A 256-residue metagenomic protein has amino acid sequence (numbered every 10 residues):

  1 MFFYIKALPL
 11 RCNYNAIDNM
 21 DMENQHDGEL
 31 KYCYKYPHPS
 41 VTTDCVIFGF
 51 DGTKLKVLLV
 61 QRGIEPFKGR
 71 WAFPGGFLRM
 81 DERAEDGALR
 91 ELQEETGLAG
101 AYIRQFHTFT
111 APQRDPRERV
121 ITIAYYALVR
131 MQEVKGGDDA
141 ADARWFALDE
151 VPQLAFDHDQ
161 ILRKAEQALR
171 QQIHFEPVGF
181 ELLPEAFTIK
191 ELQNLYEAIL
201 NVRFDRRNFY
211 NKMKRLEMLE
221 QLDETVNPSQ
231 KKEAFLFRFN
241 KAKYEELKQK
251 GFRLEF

Functional and structural regions predicted by a protein language model:
F2-C12, T96: Core subunits and conserved enzymes of cellular information-processing and envelope-translocation systems across
H26-A72, E85: N-terminal strand-loop-strand
P39-V41, E85-L89, G97-V134, D142 (+4 more regions): Active-site segment of metal-dependent pyrophosphate-handling enzymes, primarily the Nudix hydrolase catalytic core
C45, R203, K212-E220, E233-K241: Long, charge-rich, low-complexity alpha-helical segments
P74, A88, L92: Hydrophobic alpha-helical positions that pack around
K135-L169, I173, L182-K190, N208-M218 (+1 more regions): NUDIX/MutT-family hydrolases
N194-R203: Short helix-coil junctions and helix-kink-helix linkers
E224-F256: Long, intrinsically disordered, low-complexity Ser/Thr/Pro-rich regulatory/activation regions of nuclear proteins
